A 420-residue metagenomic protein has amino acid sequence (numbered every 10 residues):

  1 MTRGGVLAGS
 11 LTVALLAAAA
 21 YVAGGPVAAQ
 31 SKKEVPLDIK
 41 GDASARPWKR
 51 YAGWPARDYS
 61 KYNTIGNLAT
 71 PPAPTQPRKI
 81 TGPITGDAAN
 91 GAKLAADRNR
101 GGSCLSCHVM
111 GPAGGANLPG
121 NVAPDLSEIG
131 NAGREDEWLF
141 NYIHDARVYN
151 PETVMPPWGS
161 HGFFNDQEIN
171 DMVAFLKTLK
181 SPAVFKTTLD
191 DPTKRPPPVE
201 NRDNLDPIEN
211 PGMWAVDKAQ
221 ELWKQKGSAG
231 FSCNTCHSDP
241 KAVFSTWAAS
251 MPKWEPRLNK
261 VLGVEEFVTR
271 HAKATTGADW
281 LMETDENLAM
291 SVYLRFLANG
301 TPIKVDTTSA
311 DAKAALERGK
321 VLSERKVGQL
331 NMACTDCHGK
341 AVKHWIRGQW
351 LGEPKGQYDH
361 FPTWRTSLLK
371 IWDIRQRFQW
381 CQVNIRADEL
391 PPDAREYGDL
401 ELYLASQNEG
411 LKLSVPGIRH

Functional and structural regions predicted by a protein language model:
G5-D87, E137, Y142-D145, V173-V216 (+6 more regions): Post-cleavage N-terminal segment of exported redox proteins
R98-N99, G227, K326-G328: Short coil/turn linking the two alpha-helices of tandem helical-hairpin repeats
R100, M110, D145-Y149, Y293-F296: Glycine-rich, acidic and aromatic/proline-enriched surface loops and short helix-turn segments that act as binding
G101, G230, N331: Residues immediately within or flanking Cys/His clusters that coordinate Zn2+ in small zinc-binding modules
L105-H144, V154-S160, W214-D217, L222 (+2 more regions): Gly/Gly-Pro-rich "capping" loops immediately C-terminal to redox-active cysteine motifs in periplasmic/lumenal
A315-H338: A contiguous pocket-lining binding segment that forms or flanks enzyme active sites
